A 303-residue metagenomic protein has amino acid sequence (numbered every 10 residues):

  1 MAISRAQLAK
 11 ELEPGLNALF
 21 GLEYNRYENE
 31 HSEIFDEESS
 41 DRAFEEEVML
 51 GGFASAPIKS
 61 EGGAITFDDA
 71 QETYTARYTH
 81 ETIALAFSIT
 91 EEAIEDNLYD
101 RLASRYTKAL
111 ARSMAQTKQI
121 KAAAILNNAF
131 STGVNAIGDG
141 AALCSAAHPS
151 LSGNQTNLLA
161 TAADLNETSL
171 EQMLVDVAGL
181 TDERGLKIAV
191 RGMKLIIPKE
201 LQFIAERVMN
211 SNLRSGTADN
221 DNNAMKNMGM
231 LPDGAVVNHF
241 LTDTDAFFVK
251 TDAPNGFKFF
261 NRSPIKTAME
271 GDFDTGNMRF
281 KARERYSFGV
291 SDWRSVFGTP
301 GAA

Functional and structural regions predicted by a protein language model:
M1-Y27: N-terminal alpha-helical "arm" segments
A2-K10, A141-D182, A189-K194, K199-A303: Sequence/fold signature of self-assembling virion shell proteins
G21-Y27, F35, T117-I125, S169-V177 (+1 more regions): Charged, low-complexity, helix-prone segments enriched in Lys/Glu/Asp/Gln
N25-I83: Assembly/oligomerization interface modules of large self-assembling protein complexes
T75-G133, L195, F280-A282: Long, contiguous amphipathic alpha-helices that act as assembly "spine/axial" helices in icosahedral shell and virion
T79, L102, Y106, A162-L165 (+2 more regions): Short, contiguous, pocket-lining structural segments that sit at or immediately flank catalytic/ligand-binding sites
I125-A147: Internal, conserved structured core segments that host functional sites
S131, N135, E183-I188: Surface-exposed acidic, glycine-flexible loop patches that form ligand/cofactor-binding and adhesion interfaces
